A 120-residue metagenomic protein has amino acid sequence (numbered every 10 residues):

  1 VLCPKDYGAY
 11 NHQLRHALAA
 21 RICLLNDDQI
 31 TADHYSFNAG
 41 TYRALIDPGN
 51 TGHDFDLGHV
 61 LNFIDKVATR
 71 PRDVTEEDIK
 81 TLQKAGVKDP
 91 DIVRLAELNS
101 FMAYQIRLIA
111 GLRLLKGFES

Functional and structural regions predicted by a protein language model:
V1-S120: Hydrophobic alpha-helical segments
